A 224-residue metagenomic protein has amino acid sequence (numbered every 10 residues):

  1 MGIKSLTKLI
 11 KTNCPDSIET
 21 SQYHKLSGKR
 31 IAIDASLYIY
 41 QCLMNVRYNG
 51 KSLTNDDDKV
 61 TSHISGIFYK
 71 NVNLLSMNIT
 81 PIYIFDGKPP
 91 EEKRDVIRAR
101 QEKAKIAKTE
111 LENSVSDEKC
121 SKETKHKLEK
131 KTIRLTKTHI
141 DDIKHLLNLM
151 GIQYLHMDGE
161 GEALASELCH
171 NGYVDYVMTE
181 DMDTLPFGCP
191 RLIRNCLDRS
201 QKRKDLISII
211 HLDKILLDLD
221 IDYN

Functional and structural regions predicted by a protein language model:
M1-I106: Non-catalytic, usually N-terminal nucleic-acid engagement modules in DNA/RNA processing proteins
I97-N224: Extended two-metal-dependent nuclease catalytic cores across DNA- and RNA-processing enzymes
